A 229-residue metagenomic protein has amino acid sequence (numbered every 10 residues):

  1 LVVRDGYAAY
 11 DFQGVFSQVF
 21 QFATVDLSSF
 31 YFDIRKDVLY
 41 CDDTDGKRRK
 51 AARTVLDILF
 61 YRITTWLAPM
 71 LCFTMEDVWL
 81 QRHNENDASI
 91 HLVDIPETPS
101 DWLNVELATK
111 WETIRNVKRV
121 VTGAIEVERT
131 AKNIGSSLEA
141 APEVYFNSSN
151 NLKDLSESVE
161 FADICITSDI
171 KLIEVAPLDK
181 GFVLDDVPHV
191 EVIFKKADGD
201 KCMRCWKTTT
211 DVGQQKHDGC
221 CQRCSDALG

Functional and structural regions predicted by a protein language model:
L1-R4, F32-A124, E128-N150, I173-E174 (+3 more regions): Acidic, turn-prone loop/beta-hairpin segments
Y7-G14: Short helix-adjacent coil turns
S158-V175: A glycine-rich helix N-cap at a beta->alpha junction
A197-D200, Q215-K216: Flanking scaffold residues of small Cys/His-coordinated metal-binding clusters
C202-C205, C221-C224: Short cysteine-rich clusters marking metal-coordination/redox-active sites
K207-G213, G229: Short functional micro-motifs and their immediate structural scaffolds
